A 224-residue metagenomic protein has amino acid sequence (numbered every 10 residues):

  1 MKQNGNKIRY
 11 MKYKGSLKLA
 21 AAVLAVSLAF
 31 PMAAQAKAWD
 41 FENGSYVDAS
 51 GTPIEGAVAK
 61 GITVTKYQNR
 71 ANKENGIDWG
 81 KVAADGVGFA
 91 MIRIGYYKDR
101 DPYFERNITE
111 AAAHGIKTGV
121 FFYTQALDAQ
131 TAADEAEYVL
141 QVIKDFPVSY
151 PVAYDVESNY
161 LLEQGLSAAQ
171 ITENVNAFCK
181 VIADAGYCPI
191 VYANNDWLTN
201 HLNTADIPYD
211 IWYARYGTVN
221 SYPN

Functional and structural regions predicted by a protein language model:
M1-K37: Gram-positive cell-envelope targeting signals
Y10, K14-G15, D48, G76-I77 (+1 more regions): A generic local structural motif
K37-Y96: Boundary/entry segment of secreted carbohydrate-active catalytic domains
A38, N43-T52, E137, Q141-V152 (+1 more regions): Surface-exposed substrate-engagement region within the catalytic domains of secreted or surface-exposed extracellular
G51-G56, I77-G86, Y103-I116, V139-V148 (+1 more regions): Acidic (Asp/Glu)-rich catalytic clusters
K60-V64, A90-I92, T118-F122, V152-Y154 (+2 more regions): Hydrophobic faces of well-ordered beta-strands that scaffold small-molecule active sites in alpha/beta enzyme cores
I62-I77, R93-F104, Q125-D134, Y160-L162 (+1 more regions): Acidic-and-aromatic substrate-binding clefts and catalytic sites of carbohydrate-active enzymes
A112-L127: Substrate-binding cleft and catalytic face of glycoside hydrolase catalytic domains, especially the flexible beta-alpha
